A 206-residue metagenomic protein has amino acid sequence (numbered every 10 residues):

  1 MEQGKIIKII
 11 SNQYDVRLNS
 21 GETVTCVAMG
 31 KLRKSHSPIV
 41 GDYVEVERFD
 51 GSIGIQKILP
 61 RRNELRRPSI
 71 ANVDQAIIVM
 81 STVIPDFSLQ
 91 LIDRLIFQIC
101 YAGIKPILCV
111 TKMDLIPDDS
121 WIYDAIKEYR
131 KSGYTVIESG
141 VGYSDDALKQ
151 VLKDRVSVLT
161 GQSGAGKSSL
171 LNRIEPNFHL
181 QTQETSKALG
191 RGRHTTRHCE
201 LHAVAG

Functional and structural regions predicted by a protein language model:
M1-F87: N-terminal accessory targeting/assembly segments
D74-M80, Y101-M113, G133-S139: Conserved beta-strand/loop subsegment of P-loop NTPase cores
D86, I116-P117, N177: Catalytic P-loop NTPase motifs of RecA-like helicase/translocase cores
Q90-G103: Histidine-anchored nucleotide/phosphate-binding helix
P106, V136, L159, F178-E184: Short, structured loop/turn "capping" segments at alpha-beta junctions
L115-A165: Canonical P-loop GTPase G-domain recognition
S163, S168-S169, R173: Walker A/P-loop
P176-G206: Switch I (effector-binding) loop of TRAFAC-class P-loop GTPase G-domains
